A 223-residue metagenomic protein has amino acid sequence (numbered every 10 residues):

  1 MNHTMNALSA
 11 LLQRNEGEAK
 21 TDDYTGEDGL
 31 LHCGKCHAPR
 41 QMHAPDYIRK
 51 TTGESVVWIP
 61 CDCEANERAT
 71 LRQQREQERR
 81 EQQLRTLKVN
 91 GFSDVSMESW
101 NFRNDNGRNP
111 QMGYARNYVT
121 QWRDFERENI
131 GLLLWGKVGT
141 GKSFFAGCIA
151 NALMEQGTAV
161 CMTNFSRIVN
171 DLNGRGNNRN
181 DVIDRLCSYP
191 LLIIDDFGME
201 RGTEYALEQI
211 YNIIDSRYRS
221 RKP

Functional and structural regions predicted by a protein language model:
M1-N106: A short, basic N-terminal segment
N90-F92, E98-L132: Pre-Walker A (pre-P-loop) alpha-helix and adjacent loop at the N terminus of AAA/AAA+ ATPase modules, a conserved
D105, A146, N164, D195 (+1 more regions): Conserved RecA-like P-loop NTPase ATPase core
E126-A146: Walker A/P-loop nucleotide-binding motif
N129-L133, A159, L191, P223: Residue-level preference for the first positions of well-ordered beta-strands
N151-M162: Post-Walker A helix-loop "phosphate-sensing" segment adjacent to the P-loop in P-loop NTPases
M162-L172: A short hydrophobic beta-strand->loop->alpha-helix junction that borders the nucleotide-binding pocket of P-loop NTPases
N173, N177-K222: Conserved nucleotide-sensing/catalytic segment adjacent to the nucleotide-binding pocket in NTP-handling enzymes
